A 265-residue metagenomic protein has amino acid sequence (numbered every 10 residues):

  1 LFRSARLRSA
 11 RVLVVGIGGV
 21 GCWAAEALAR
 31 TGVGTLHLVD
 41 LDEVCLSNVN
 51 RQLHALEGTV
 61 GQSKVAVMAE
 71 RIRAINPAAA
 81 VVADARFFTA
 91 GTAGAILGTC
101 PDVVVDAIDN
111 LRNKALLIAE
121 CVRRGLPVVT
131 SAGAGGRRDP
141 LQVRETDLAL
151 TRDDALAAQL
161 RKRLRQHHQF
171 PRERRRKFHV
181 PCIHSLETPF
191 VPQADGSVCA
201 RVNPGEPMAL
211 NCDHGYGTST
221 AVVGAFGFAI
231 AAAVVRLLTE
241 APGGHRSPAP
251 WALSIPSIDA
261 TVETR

Functional and structural regions predicted by a protein language model:
F2-R265: Adenine nucleotide-associated cytosolic modules
